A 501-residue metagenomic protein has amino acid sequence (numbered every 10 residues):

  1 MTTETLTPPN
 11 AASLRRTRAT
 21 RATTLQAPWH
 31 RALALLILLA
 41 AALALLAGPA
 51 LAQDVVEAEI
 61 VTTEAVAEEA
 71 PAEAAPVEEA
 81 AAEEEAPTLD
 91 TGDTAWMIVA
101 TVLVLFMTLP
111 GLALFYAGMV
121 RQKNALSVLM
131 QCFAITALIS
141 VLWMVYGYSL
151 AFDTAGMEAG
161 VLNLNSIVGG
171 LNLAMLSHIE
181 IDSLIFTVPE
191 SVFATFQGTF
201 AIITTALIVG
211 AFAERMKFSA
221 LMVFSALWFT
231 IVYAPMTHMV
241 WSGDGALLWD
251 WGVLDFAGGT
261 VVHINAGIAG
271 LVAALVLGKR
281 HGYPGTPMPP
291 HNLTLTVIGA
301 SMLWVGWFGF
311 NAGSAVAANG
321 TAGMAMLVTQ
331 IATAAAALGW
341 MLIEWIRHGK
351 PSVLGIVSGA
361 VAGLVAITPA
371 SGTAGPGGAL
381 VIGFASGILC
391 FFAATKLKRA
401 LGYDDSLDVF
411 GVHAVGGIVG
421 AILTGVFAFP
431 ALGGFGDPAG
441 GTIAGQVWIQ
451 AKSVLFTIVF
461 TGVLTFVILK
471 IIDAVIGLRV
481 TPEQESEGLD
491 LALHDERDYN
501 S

Functional and structural regions predicted by a protein language model:
M1-P9, A52-E57: N-terminal acidic, proline/glycine-rich, low-complexity intrinsically disordered segments
E4-L36: Bacterial N-terminal signal peptides that target proteins for export
L33-L45: Bacterial N-terminal signal peptides
A47-P49: N-terminal signal peptide c-region/cleavage motif recognized by signal peptidases
A52-E68: N-terminal propeptides/low-complexity segments immediately following signal peptides in secreted or periplasmic proteins
V55-A58, E73-S501: Glycine- and aromatic-enriched membrane alpha-helices
